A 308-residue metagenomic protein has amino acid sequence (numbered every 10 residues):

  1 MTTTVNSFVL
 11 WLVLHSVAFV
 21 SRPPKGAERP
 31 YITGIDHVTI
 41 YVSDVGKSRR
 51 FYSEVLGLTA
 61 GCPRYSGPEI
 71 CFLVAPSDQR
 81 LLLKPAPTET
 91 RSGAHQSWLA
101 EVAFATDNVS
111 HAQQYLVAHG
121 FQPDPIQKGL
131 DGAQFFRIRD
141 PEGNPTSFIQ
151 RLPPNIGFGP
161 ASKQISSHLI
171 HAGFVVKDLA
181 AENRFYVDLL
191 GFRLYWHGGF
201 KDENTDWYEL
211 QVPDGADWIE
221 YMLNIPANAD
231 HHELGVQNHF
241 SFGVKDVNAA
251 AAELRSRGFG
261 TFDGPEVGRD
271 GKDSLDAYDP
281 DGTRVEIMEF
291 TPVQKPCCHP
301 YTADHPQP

Functional and structural regions predicted by a protein language model:
M1-V5: N-terminal secretory signal peptides that target proteins for export/translocation
S7, P24-Y31, Q113-H168, G173-F174 (+3 more regions): Vicinal oxygen chelate
S7-A18: Bacterial N-terminal signal peptides
P30-I32, T39-L81, A118, D131-R137 (+3 more regions): Core segments of cupin and vicinal oxygen chelate
T33-S43, C71-A75, R91-L116, Q134-R139 (+5 more regions): Vicinal oxygen chelate
D36, G61, A100, D124 (+4 more regions): A short, local hydrophobic-aromatic micro-motif
T59-A94, P145-L152, Y195-L234, Y278 (+1 more regions): Conserved short beta-strand elements that form part of the metal-binding/catalytic scaffold of enzyme active sites
